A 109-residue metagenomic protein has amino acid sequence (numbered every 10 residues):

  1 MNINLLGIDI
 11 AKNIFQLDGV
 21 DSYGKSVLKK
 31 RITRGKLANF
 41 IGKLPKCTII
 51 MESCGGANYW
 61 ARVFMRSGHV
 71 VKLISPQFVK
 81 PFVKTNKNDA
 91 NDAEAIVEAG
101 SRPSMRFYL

Functional and structural regions predicted by a protein language model:
N2-L109: Phosphate- and other anionic-substrate recognition elements at nucleic-acid/protein interfaces
